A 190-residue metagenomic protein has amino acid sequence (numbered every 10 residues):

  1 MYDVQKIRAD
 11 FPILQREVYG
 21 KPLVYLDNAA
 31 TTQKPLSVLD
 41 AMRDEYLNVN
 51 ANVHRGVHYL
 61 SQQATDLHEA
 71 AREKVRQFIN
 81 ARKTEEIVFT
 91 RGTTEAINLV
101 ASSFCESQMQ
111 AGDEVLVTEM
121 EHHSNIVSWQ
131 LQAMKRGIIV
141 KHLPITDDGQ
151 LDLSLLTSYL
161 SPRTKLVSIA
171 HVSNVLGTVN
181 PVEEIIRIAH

Functional and structural regions predicted by a protein language model:
M1-H190: Pyridoxal 5′-phosphate
